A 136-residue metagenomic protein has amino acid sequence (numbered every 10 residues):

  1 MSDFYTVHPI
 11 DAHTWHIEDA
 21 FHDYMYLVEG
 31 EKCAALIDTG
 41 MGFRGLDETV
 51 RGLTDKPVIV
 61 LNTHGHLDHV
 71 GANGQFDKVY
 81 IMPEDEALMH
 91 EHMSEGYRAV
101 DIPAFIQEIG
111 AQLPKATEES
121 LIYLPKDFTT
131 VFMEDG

Functional and structural regions predicted by a protein language model:
D3-G52: Conserved beta-strand hairpin/beta-sheet module of binuclear metal-dependent hydrolase folds, prominently
F43-G136: Active-site HxH/HxHxD metal-binding segment of metal-dependent hydrolases
